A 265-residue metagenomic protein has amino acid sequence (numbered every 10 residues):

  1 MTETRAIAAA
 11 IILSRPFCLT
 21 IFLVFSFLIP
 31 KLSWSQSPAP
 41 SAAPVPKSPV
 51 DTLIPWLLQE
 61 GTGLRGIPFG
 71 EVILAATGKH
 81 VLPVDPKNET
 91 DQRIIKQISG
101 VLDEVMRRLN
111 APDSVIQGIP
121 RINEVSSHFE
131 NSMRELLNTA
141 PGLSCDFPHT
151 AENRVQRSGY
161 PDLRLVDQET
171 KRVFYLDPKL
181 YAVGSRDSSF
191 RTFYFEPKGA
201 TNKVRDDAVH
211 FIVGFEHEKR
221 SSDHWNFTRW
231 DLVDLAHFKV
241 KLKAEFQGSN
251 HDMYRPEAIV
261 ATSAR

Functional and structural regions predicted by a protein language model:
T2-I21: Bacterial N-terminal signal peptides that target proteins for export
C18-K31: Bacterial N-terminal signal peptides
S33-S35: Boundary at the C-terminal end of the N-terminal hydrophobic targeting segment
A39-S132: Interdomain/boundary linker segments immediately adjacent to catalytic/signaling cores
R134-V166, T170: A short acidic/basic microdomain associated with nuclease active sites
L163-L165, F174-A182: Conserved catalytic cores of phosphodiester-cleaving nucleases, focusing on short active-site segments
Y181, R186-H217: Short, charged, amphipathic alpha-helix that recurs within catalytic cores of restriction-modification and other
V204-A264: Domain-level recognition of nuclease-like catalytic cores that cleave nucleotide substrates
